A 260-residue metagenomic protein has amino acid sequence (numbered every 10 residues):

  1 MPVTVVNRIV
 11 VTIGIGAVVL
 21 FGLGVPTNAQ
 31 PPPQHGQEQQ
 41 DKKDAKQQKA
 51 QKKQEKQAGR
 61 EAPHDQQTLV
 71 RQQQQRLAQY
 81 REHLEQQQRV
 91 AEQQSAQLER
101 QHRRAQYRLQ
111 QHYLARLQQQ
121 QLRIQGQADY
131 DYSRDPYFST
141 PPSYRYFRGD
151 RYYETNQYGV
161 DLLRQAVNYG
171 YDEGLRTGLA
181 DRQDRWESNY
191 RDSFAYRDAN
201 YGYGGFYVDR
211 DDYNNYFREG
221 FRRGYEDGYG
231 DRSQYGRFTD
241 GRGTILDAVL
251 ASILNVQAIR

Functional and structural regions predicted by a protein language model:
M1-P31: Sec-dependent N-terminal signal peptides
V6, A29-Q30, K52-R60, H64-R260: Intrinsic-disorder/low-complexity detector
P32-K49: Short N-terminal segments immediately surrounding and downstream of signal-peptide cleavage
